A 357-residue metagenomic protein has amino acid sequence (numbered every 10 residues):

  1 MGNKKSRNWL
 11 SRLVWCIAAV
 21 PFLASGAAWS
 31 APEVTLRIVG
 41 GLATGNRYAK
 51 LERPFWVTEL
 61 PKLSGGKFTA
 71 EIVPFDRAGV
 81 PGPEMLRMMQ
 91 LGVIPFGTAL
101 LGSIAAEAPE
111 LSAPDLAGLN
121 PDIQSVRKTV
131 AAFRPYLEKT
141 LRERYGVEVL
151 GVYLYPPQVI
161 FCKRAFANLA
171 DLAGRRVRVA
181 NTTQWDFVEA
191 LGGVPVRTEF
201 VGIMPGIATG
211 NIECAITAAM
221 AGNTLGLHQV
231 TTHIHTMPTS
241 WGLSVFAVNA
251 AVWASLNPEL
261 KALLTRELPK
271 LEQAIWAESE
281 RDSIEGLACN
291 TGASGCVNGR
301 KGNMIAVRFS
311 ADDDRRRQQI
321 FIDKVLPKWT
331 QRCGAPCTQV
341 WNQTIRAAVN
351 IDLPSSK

Functional and structural regions predicted by a protein language model:
N3-W15: Bacterial N-terminal signal peptides that target proteins for export
W9-R12, F22, G118: Acidic/proline-rich low-complexity IDRs
S30-Q124, R142-K357: N-terminal secretory/targeting leader peptides
P121-K139: A gly/proline- and charged-residue-enriched helix-loop-helix capping module
